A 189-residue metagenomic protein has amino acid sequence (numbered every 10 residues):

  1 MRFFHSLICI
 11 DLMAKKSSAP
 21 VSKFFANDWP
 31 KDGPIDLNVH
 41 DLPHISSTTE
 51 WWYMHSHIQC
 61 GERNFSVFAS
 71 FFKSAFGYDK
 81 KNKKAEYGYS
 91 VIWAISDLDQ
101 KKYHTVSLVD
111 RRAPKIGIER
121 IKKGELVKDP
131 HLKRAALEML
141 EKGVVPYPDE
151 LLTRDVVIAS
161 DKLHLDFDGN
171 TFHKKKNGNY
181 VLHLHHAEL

Functional and structural regions predicted by a protein language model:
M1-H5: N-terminal export leaders
L7-L189: Targeting-peptide/extracellular-domain and disordered-appendage signature
